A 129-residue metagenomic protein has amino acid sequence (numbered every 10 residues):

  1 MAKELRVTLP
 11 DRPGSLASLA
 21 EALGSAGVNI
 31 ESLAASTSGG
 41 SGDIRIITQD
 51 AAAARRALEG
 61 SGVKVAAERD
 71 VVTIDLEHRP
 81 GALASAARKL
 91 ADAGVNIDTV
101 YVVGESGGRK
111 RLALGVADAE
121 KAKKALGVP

Functional and structural regions predicted by a protein language model:
M1-P129: A conserved regulatory-domain signal marking ACT and ACT-like small-molecule sensing domains and adjacent regulatory
